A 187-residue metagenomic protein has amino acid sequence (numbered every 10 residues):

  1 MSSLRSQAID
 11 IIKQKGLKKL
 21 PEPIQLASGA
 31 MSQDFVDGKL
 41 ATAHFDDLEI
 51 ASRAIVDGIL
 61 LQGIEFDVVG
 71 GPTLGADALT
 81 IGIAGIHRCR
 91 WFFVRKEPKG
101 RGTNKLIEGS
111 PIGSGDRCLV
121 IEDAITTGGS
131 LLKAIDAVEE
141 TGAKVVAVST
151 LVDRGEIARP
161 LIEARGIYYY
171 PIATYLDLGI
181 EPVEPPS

Functional and structural regions predicted by a protein language model:
M1-I64: Active-site-facing substrate-recognition patch
S2-Q14, P23, D136-S187: PRPP-dependent phosphoribosyltransferase catalytic core
A43, G75, K99, T126 (+1 more regions): Glycine-/small-residue-rich active-site loops that bind phosphorylated ligands and cofactors
D46-K105: Conserved PRPP/pyrophosphate-binding segment of the phosphoribosyltransferase/PRPP-pathway fold
D67, D116, V146: Conserved acidic residues
T80-L119, T127-L132, E184-P186: Short, glycine/charge-rich flexible loops or terminal/linker lids adjacent to PRPP-binding catalytic cores
